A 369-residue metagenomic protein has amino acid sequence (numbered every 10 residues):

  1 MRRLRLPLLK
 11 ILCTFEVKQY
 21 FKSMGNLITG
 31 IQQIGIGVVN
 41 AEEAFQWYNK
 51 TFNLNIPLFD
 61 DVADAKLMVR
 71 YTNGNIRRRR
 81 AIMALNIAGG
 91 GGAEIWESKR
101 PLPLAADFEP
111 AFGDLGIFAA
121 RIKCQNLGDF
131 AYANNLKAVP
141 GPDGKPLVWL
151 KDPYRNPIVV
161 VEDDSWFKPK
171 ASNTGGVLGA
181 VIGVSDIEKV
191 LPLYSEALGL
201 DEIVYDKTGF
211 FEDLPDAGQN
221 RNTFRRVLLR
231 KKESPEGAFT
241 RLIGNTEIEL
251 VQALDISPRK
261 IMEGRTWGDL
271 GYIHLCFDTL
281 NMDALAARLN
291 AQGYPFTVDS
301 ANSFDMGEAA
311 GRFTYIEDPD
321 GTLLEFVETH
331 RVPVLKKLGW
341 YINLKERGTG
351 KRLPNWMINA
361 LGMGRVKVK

Functional and structural regions predicted by a protein language model:
R2-R5: Basic polycationic patches enriched in arginine
E16-V17: Acidic, Ala/Val/Gly-enriched low-complexity intrinsically disordered segments
M24-F45, N55-D61, L115-A120, E162-L191 (+4 more regions): N-terminal beta-strand motif that seeds the catalytic metal site of vicinal oxygen chelate
T29-V39, N75-R100, L104-A131, K145-K151 (+5 more regions): Vicinal oxygen chelate
I36-G90, W149, G183-N245, G307 (+1 more regions): Core segments of cupin and vicinal oxygen chelate
V38-A41, R230, P235-E236, L242-A253 (+5 more regions): C-terminal functional regions that serve as terminal interaction/effector modules
D60-R78, R100-F118, L136-P146, D164-G176 (+4 more regions): A cross-kingdom feature marking solvent-exposed beta-strand/loop segments within repeated, beta-rich binding/scaffold
